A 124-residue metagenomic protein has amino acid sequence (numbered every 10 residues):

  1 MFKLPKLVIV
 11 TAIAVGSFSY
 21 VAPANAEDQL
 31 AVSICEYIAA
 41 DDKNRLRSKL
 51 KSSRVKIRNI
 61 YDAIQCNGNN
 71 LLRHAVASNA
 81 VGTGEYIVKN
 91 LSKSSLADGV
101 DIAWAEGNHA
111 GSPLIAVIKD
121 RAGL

Functional and structural regions predicted by a protein language model:
M1-V10: Bacterial N-terminal signal peptides that target proteins for export
G16-P23: N-terminal signal peptide c-region/cleavage motif recognized by signal peptidases
E27-Y37, R58-L72, L96-P113: Ankyrin-repeat boundary/"N-cap" motif
D41-S53, N79-K89, G111-K119: Ankyrin repeat structural motif
A80, K93-L96: Alpha-helix initiation and capping sites
G123-L124: Short, solvent-exposed mixed-charge patches
